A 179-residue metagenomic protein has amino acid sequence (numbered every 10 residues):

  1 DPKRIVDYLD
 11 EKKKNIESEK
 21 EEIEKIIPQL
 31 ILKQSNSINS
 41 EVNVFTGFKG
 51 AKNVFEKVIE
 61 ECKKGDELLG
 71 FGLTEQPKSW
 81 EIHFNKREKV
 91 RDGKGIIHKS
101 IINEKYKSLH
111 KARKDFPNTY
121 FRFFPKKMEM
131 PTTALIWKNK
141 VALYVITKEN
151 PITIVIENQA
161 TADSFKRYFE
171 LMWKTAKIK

Functional and structural regions predicted by a protein language model:
P2-G95, I178: PLD-like (HKD) phosphodiesterase/transphosphatidyltransferase domain
G50-E157, T161: Hydrophobic protein-protein interaction segments
I152-K179: Signature of lipid phosphatidyltransferase scaffolds
